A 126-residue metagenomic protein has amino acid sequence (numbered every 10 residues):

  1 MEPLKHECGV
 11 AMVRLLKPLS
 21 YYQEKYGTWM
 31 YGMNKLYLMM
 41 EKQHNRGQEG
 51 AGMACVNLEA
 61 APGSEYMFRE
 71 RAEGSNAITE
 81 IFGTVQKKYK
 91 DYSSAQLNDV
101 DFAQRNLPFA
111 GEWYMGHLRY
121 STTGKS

Functional and structural regions predicted by a protein language model:
M1-S126: N-terminal glutamine amidotransferase
